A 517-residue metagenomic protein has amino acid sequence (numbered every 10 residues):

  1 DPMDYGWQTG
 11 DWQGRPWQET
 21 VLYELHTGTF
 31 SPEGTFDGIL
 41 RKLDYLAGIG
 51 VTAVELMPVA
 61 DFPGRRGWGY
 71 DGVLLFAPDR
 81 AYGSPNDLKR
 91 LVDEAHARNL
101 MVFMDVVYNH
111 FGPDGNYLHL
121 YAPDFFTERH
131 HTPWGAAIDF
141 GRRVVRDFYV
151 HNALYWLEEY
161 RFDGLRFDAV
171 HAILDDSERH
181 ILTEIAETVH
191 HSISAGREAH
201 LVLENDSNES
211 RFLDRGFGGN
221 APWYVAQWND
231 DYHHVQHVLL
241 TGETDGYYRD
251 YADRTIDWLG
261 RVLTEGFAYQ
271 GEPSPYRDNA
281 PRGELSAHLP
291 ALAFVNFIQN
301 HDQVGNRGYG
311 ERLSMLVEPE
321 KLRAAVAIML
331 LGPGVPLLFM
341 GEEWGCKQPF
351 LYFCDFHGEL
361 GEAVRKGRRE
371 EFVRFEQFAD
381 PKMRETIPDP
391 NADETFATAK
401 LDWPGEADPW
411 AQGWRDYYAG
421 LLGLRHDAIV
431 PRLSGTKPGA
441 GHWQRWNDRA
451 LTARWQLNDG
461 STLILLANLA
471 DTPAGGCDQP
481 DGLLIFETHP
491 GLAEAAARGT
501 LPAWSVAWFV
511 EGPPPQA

Functional and structural regions predicted by a protein language model:
D1-Y23, P32, I39-T52, E311 (+4 more regions): Carbohydrate-interacting/catalytic domains
G10-W17, H26-H200, R211-F212, H234: Substrate-binding/active-site clefts of carbohydrate-active enzymes
L40-D44, V92, A153-L157, L182 (+6 more regions): Non-transmembrane alpha-helical segments in soluble domains of secreted/periplasmic/extracellular proteins
T52-A53, N99-M101, D163-G164, E198-H200 (+4 more regions): Beta-sheet entry/capping signal
L75, L118, F125-F126, I138-F140 (+7 more regions): Short clusters of hydrophobic/aromatic residues that line enzyme substrate/ligand-binding pockets
V107-Y108, V170, D206-S207, G345 (+1 more regions): Catalytic metal-binding/acid-base residues of hydrolase active sites
A186-K382: Conserved alpha/beta catalytic core and glycan-binding cleft of carbohydrate-active enzymes
